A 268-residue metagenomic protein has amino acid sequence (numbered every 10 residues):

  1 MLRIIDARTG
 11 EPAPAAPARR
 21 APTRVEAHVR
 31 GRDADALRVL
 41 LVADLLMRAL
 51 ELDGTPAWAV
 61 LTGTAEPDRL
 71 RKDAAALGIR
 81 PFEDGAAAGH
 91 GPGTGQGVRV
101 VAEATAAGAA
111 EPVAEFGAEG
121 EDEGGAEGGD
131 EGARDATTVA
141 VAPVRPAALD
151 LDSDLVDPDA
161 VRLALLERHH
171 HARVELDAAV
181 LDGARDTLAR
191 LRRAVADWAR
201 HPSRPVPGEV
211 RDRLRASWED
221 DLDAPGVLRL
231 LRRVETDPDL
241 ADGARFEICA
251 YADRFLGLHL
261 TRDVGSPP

Functional and structural regions predicted by a protein language model:
L2-D68, A106, E115, E119-G120 (+1 more regions): N-terminal catalytic cores of NTP/NDP-binding nucleotidyl/phosphoryl-transfer enzymes
D35, D150-A160, A178-V180, S217-P225 (+1 more regions): Structural motif
L41, L45, A179, G183-D186 (+3 more regions): Generic recognition of stable, solvent-exposed alpha-helical segments in well-folded globular domains
E51-P56, H169-D177, D237-A244: Short helix-capping/linker segments at secondary-structure and domain boundaries
D68-D73, D186-A194, A252-T261: Short, mixed-charge aromatic SLiMs
R69-G97: A glycine-rich helix N-cap at a beta->alpha junction
A87-G208, D212: Catalytic adenosine-cofactor/nucleotide-binding cores of aminoacyl-tRNA synthetases and other
A216-P267: Helix-rich, typically C-terminal accessory recognition domains appended to large enzymatic cores
